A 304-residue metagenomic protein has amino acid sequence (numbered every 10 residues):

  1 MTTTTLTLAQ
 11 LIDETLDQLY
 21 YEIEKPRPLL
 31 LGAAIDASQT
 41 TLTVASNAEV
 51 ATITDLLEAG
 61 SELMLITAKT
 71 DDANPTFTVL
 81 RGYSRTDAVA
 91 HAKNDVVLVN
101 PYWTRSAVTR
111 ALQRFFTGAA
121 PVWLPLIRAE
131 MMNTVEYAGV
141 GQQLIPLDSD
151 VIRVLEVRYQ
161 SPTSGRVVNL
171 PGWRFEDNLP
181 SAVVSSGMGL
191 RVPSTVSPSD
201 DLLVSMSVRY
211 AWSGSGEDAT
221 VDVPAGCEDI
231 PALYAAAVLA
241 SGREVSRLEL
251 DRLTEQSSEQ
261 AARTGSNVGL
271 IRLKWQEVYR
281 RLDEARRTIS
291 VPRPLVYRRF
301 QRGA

Functional and structural regions predicted by a protein language model:
M1-D36, A48-M64, A68-P75, D87-A304: Glycine-enriched, solvent-exposed interface loops adjoining structured elements
Q39-S46, Y83-S84: Short alpha-helix capping/helix-loop boundary micro-motifs
T76-S84: Catalytic Cys-His active-site segments of thiol-dependent hydrolases/isopeptidases
